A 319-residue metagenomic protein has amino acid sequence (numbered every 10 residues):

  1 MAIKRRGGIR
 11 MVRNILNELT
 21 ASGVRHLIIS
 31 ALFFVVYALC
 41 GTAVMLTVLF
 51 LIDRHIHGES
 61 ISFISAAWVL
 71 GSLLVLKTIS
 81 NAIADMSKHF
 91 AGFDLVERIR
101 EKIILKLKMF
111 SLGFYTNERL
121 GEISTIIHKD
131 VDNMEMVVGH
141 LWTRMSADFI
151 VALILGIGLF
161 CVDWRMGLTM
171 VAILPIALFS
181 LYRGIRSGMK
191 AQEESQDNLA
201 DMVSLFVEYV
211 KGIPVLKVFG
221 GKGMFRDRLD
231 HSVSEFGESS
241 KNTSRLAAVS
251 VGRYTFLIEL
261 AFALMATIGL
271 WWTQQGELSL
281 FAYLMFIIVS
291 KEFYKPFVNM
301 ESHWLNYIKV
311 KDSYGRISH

Functional and structural regions predicted by a protein language model:
M1-G41, I61-A66, A84-K88, G92 (+5 more regions): Membrane-integrated ABC transporters
A2-G7, L27-S80, F160-R165, L280: Transmembrane helix-loop-helix hairpins at lipid-water interfaces of multipass membrane proteins, especially the type-1
G8, E18-R25, L112-G113, K129-V138 (+8 more regions): An intracellular "coupling" helix at the cytosolic face of ABC transporter transmembrane type-1 domains
S22, H26-Y37, V69-L73, T143-E194 (+2 more regions): Transmembrane helices of ABC transporter permease
A31, V35-L46, L74-A82, M134-V137 (+5 more regions): Hydrophobic alpha-helical transmembrane bundles that constitute the permease/transmembrane domains of multi-pass
G41-L49, L73-T116, L120, S124 (+8 more regions): Juxtamembrane helix-loop junctions of ABC transporter transmembrane domains
V48-I52, S87, A91, I103 (+8 more regions): Hydrophobic alpha-helical interface/terminus motif in multipass membrane transporters
H55-S65, G158-A172, V249, R253-Y314: Helix-loop-helix
